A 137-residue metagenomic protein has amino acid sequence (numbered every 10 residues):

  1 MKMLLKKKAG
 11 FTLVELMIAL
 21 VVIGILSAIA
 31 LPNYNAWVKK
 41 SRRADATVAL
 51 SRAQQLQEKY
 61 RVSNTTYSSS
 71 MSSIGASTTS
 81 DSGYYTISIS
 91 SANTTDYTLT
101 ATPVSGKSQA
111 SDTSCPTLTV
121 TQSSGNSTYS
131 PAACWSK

Functional and structural regions predicted by a protein language model:
M1-F11: N-terminal leader/signal peptides at the extreme start of proteins
K8, K40-A44, V48, A92 (+1 more regions): Residues at secondary-structure transition points
K8, L20, D96: Short coil/loop residues immediately preceding or within conserved phosphate-binding loops of NTP-utilizing enzyme
K8-G10, I23, S41, N64: A short, glycine- and basic residue-enriched loop/turn that sits immediately adjacent to a domain's principal
L16-N33: Alpha-helical hydrophobic helix detector
A36-T66: Membrane-proximal N-terminal amphipathic helix
R61-K137: Periplasmic/extracellular, small/polar-rich flexible segments of pilin-like filament-forming proteins
